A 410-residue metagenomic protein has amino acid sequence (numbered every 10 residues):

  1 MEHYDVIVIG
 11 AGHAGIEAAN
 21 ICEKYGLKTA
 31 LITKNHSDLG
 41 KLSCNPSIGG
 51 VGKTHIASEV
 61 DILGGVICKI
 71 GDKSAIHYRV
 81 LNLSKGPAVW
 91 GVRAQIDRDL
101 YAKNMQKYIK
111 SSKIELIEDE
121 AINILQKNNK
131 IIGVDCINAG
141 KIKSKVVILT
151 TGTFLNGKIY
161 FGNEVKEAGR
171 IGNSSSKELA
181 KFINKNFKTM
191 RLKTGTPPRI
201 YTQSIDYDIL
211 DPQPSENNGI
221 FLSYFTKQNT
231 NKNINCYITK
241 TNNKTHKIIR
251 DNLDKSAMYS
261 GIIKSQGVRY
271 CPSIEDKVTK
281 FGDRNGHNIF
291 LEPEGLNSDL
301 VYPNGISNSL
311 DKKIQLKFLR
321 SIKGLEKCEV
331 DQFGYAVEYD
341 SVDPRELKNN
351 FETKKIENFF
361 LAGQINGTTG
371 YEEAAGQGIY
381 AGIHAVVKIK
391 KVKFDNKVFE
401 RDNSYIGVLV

Functional and structural regions predicted by a protein language model:
E2-A14: Beta1/beta-strand and adjacent pyrophosphate-binding region of the FAD-binding site in flavoprotein oxidoreductases
E2-Y4, I137-V146: Core beta-strand elements of the Rossmann-like FAD/NAD(P) dinucleotide-binding domain in flavoenzyme oxidoreductases
V8, A374-K388: An active-site-proximal "capping" alpha-helix that borders the catalytic cofactor pocket
I9, K141-G152: Short hydrophobic core segments
N20-N123, T150-R170, S174, E178-A180 (+4 more regions): Conserved N-terminal/central alpha/beta ligand/cofactor-binding core
K73-K107, M190-E357, L361, I365: Mobile, glycine/GP-rich and aromatic-enriched active-site lid/loop segments adjacent to catalytic centers
L125-K141: Conserved beta-strand-loop-beta-strand element in the redox core of flavoprotein oxidoreductases
E352, V386-V410: Active-site-proximal substrate-binding core of FAD-dependent oxidoreductases
